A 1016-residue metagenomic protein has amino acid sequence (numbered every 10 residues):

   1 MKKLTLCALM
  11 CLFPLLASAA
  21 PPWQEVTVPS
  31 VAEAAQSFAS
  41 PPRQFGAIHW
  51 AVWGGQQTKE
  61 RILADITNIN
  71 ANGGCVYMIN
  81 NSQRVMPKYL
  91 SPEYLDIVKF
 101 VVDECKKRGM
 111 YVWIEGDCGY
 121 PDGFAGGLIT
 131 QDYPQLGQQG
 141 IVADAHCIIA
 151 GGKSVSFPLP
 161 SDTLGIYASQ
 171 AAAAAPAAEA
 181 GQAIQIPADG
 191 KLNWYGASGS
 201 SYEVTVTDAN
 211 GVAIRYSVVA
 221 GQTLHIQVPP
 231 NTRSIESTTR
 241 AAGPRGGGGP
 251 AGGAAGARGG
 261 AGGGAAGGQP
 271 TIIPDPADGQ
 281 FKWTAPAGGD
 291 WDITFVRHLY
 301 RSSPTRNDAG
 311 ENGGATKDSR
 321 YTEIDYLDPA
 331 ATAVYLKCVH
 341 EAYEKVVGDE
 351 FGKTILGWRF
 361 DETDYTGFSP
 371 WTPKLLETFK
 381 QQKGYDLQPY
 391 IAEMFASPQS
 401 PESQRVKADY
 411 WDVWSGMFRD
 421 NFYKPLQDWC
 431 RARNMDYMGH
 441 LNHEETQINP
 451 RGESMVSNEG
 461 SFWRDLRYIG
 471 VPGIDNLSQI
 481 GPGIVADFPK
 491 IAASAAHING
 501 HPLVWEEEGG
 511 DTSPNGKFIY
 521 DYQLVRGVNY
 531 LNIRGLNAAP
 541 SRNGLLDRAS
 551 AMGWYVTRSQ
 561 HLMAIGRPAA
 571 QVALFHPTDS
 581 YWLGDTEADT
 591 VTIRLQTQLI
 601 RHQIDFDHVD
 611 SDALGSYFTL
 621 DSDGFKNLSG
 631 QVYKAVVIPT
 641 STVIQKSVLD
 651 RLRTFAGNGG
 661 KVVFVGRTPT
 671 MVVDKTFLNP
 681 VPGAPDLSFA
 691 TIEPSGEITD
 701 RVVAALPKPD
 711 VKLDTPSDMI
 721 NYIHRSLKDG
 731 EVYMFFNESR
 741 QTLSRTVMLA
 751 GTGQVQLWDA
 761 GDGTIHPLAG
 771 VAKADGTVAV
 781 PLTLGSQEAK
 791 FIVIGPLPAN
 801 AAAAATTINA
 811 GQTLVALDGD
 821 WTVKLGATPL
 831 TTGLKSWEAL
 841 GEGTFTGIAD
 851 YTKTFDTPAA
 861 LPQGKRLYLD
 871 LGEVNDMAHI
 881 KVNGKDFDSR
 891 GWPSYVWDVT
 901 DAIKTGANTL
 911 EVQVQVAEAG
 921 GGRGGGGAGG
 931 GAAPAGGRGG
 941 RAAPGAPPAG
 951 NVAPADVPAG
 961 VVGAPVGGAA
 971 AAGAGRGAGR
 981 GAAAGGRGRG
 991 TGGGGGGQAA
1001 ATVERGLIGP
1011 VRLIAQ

Functional and structural regions predicted by a protein language model:
C7-L15: Bacterial N-terminal signal peptides
W23, V28, G46-A47, E60-L63 (+14 more regions): Carbohydrate-binding surfaces of carbohydrate-active enzymes
S30-V76: Mature N-terminal segment immediately following signal peptide/propeptide cleavage in secreted/periplasmic
D122-A183, P187-D189, N193-S201, T205-N231 (+5 more regions): Active-site-adjacent "subsite" loops/lids of carbohydrate-active enzymes
G127, V142-C147, F157, D162 (+7 more regions): An acidic-aromatic loop/edge-strand motif
W194, T746-V747, F855-N883, G891 (+1 more regions): Aromatic-lined ligand-binding clefts that engage carbohydrates, nucleic acids, or primary amines
T205-N210, K881-D888: Short strand-turn-strand beta-turns centered on an Asx-Gly dipeptide
V228-N231, D856-T857, Y895-T909, Q913-E918: Short, surface-exposed tryptophan/glycine-enriched loops that mediate extracellular molecular recognition
